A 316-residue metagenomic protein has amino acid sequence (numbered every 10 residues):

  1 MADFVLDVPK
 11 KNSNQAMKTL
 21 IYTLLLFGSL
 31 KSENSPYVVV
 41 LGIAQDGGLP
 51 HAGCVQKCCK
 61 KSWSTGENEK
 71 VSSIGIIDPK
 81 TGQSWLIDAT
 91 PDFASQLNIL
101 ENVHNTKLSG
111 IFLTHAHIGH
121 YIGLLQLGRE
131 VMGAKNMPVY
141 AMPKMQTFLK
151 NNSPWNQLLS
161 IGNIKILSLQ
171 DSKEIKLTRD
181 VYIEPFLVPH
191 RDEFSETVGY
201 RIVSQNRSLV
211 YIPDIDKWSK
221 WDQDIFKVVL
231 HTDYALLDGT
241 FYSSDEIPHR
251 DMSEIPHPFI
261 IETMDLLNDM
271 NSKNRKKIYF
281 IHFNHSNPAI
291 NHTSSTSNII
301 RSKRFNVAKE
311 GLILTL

Functional and structural regions predicted by a protein language model:
V5-V8: Short hydrophobic alpha-helical segments enriched in small aliphatic residues
K11, Q15-L20: Positively charged n-region of N-terminal signal peptides that target proteins for export
T19-G28: Sec-dependent N-terminal signal peptides
E33-L100, I166-V228, L312-L316: Core dinuclear metal-dependent hydrolase active-site scaffold
I77-Y140, D233: Active-site metal-binding motif and surrounding structural segment of the metallo-beta-lactamase
K144-S153: A short, active-site helix/loop in glycosyltransferases that binds the activated sugar's phosphate group
V203-S208, I215-L312: Cap/insert and terminal regions of metallo-dependent hydrolase folds
